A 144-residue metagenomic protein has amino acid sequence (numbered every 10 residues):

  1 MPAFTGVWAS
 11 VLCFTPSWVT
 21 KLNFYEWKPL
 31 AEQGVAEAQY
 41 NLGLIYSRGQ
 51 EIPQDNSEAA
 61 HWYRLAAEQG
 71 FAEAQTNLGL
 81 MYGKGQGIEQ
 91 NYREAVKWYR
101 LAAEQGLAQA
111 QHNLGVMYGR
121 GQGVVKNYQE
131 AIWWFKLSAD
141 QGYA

Functional and structural regions predicted by a protein language model:
F14-Y46: N-terminal segments that cap or nucleate solenoid repeat domains
E32-V35, R48-Q50, D55, Y63 (+8 more regions): Short helix-capping/linker turns of helical repeat alpha-solenoids
Y40, H61, T76, H112 (+1 more regions): TPR/TPR-like alpha-solenoid signature
N41-R48, I52, N77-K84, N113-R120: Hydrophobic face of amphipathic alpha-helices that form TPR/SEL1-like repeat modules and related alpha-solenoid
